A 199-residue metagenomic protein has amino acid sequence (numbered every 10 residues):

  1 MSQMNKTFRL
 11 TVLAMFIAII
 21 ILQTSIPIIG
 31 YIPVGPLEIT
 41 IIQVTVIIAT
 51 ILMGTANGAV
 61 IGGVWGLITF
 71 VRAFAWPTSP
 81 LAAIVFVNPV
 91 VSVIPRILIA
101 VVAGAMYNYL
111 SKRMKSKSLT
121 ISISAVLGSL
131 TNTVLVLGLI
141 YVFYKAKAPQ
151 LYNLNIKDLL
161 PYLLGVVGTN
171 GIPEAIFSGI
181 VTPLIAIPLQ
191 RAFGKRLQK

Functional and structural regions predicted by a protein language model:
M1-K199: Loop-helix junctions at membrane interfaces
